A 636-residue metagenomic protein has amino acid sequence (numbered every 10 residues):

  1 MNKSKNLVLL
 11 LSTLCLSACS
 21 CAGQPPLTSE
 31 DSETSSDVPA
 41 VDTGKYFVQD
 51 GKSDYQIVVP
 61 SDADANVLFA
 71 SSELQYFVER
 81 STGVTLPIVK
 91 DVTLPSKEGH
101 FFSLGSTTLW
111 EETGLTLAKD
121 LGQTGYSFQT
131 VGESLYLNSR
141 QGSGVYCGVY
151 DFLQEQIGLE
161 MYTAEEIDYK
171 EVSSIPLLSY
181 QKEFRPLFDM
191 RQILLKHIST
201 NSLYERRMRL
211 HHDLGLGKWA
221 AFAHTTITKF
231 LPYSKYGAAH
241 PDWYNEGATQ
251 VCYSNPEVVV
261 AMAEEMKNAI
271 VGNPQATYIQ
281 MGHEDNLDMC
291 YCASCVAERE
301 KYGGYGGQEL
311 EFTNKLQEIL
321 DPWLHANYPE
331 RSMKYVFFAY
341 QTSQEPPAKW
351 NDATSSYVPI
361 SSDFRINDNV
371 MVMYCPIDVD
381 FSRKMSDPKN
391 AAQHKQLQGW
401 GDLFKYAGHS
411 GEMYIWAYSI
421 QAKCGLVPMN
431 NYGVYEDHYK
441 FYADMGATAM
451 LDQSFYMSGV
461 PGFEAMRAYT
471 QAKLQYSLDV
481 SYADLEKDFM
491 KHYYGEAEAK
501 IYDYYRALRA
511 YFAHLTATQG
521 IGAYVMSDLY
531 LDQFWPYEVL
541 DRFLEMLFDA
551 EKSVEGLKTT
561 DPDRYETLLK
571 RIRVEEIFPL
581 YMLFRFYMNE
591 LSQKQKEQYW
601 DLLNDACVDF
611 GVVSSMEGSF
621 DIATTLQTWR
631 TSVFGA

Functional and structural regions predicted by a protein language model:
C19-S35: Sec-dependent signal peptide cleavage junction
S53, D62-A65, A70-E73, F77-S81 (+6 more regions): Feature activates predominantly on carbohydrate-active enzymes
P87-L117: Short, well-ordered secondary-structure micro-motifs within conserved domains or adaptor modules
Q250-V260, N268, A391-A499, D503 (+1 more regions): Structured mid-domain segments that build the active-site/substrate or prosthetic-cofactor binding neighborhood
C295-Y335, A353-V370, P376-D380, L403-Y406: Active-site neighborhood of glycoside hydrolase catalytic domains
T313-K349, G411-I420, D452-Q453: Aromatic-lined carbohydrate-recognition surfaces of secreted/lumenal glycan-active proteins
V336-P376, L426-N431, G459-R467: Substrate-binding cleft/loops of secretory-pathway carbohydrate-active enzymes
K473-A636: Catalytic domains of carbohydrate-active enzymes that cleave complex glycans
